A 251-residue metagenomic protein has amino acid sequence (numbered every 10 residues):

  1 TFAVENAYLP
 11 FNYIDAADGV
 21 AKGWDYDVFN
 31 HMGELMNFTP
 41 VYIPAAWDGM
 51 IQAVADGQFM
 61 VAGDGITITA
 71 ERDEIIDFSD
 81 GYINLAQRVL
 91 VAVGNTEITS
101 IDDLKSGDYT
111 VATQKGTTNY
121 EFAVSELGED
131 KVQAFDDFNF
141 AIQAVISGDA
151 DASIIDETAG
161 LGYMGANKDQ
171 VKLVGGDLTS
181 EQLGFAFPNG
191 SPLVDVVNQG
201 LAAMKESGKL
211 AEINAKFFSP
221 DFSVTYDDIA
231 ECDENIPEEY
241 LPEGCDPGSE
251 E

Functional and structural regions predicted by a protein language model:
T1-G65: Extracytoplasmic small-molecule ligand-binding "clamshell" domains of the periplasmic binding protein/Venus flytrap
V4-Y8, I43-D48, G57-T69, L85 (+3 more regions): Beta->alpha turn/N-cap motifs
N6, I83-V91, E157, L161-A202 (+1 more regions): Periplasmic-binding protein-like
N12-D15, F29-M36, N119-F135, M164-G165: Ligand-binding cleft/hinge of the Venus flytrap
W24, V41-Q52, I98-T99, Q133-S147 (+1 more regions): Short helix-initiation/N-cap motifs at beta->coil->alpha
Y26-L35, N95, D102, T117 (+1 more regions): Extended ligand-binding regions for polar small-molecule ligands
G49-Q52, I66-E74, E121-S125, I146-T179 (+1 more regions): A ligand-binding cleft/hinge motif common to bilobed small-molecule-binding domains
A92-Y109: Flexible hinge/capping segments at coil-to-helix
